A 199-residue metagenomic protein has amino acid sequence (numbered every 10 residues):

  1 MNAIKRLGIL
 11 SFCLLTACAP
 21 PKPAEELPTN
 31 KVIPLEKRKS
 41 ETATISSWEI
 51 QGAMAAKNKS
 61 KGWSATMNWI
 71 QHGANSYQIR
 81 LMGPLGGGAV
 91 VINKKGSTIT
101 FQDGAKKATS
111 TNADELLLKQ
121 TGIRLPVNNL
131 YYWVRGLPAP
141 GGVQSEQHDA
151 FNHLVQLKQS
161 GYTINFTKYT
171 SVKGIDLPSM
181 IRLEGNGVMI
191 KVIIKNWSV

Functional and structural regions predicted by a protein language model:
M1-G8: Bacterial N-terminal signal peptides that target proteins for export
L14-A17: C-terminal motif of bacterial Sec signal peptides marking the signal peptidase cleavage site
A19-K22: Bacterial signal peptide processing site
E26-Q51: Post-signal peptide N-terminal segment of mature Sec-exported envelope proteins
E41-W48, S60-W63, I70-A74, I175: Edge/loop elements at the starts and ends of beta-strands within beta-rich repeat scaffolds
S76-R124: An acidic-aromatic
G104-S160: Flexible, processing/modification-adjacent segments and terminal tails in exported/periplasmic/extracellular proteins
R135-V199: Gly/Pro-enriched, hydrophobic low-complexity segments that function as extracytoplasmic propeptides/linkers
